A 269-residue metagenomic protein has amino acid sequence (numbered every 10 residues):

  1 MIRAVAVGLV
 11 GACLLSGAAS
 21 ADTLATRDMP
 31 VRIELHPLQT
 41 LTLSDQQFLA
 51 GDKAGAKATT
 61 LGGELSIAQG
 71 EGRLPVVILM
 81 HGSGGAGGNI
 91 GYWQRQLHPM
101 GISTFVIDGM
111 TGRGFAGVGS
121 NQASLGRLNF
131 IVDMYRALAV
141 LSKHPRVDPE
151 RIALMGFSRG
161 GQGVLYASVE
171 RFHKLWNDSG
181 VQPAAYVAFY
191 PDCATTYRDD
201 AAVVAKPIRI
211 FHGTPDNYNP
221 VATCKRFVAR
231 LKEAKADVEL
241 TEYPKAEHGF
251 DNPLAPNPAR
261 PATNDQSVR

Functional and structural regions predicted by a protein language model:
A6-S16: Bacterial N-terminal signal peptides
D22-G72: N-terminal cap/lid segment of alpha/beta-hydrolase-fold proteins
L49-E64, R73-K143, N252-R269: Serine-hydrolase catalytic machinery in alpha/beta-hydrolase-like enzymes
L79-G84, P191, G213-T214: Glycine-rich His-Gly loop
L128-V204: Primarily recognizes the serine-hydrolase "nucleophile elbow" in alpha/beta-hydrolase and SGNH/GDSL folds
V204, I210-H212, D216: Short beta-strand/loop motif that positions the catalytic acidic residue of the alpha/beta-hydrolase fold
P220-R230: Short alpha-helix in the alpha/beta-hydrolase fold that links the catalytic acid
K232-G249, L254: Catalytic histidine neighborhood in serine/cysteine hydrolases with alpha/beta-hydrolase-type architecture
